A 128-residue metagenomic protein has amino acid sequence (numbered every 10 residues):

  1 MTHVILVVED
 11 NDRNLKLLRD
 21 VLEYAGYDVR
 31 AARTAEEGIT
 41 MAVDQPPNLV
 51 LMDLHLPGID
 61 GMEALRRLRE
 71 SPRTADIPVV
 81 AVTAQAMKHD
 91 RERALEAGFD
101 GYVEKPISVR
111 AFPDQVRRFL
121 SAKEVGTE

Functional and structural regions predicted by a protein language model:
E9: Conserved acidic carboxylate
R13, T34-E37, D60-R66: Acidic catalytic/metal-coordinating carboxylates
K16-Y24: Charged docking surfaces used in two-component/phosphorelay signaling
R19, E63, A86-G101, D114: Alpha4 helix (beta4-alpha4-beta5 surface) of REC/receiver domains from two-component response regulators
T40, M62-A75: Short amphipathic alpha-helix used as the core "switch/output" element in two-component signaling
D53, T83: Active-site residues of response regulator receiver
P57, A75, M87: The feature encodes the CheY-like receiver
I107-R117: C-terminal output helix
